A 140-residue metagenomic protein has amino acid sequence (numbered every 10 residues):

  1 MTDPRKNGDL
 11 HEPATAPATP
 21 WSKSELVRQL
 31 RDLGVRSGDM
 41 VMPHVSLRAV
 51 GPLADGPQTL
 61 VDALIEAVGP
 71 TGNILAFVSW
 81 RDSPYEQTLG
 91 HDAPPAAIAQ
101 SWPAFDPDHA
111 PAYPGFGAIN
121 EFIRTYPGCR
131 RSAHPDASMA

Functional and structural regions predicted by a protein language model:
M1-A140: N-terminal and secondary-structure boundary signal
